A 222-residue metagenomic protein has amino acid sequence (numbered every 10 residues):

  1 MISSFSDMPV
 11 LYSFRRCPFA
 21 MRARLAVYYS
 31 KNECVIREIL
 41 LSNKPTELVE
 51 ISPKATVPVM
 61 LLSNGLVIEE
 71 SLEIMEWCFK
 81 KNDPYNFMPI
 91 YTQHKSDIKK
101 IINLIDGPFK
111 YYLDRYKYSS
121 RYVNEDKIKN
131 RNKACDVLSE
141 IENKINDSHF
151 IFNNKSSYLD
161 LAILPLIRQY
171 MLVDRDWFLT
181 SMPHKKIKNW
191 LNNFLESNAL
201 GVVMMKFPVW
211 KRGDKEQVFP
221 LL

Functional and structural regions predicted by a protein language model:
M1-R131, N146-I151: GST-like domain detector, emphasizing the conserved glutathione-binding G-site in the N-terminal thioredoxin-like
I36, N154, V203-M204: A generic structural-conservation signal
V49, V173, F178, K215-E216: A generic membrane alpha-helix/interface feature
F87-H94, G201-K211: Short, flexible loop/turn segments with low-complexity composition
D97, I101-L195: GST-like fold's C-terminal all-alpha helical module
F207-L222: Acidic/histidine-enriched, glycine/proline-rich intrinsically disordered or flexible terminal extensions
